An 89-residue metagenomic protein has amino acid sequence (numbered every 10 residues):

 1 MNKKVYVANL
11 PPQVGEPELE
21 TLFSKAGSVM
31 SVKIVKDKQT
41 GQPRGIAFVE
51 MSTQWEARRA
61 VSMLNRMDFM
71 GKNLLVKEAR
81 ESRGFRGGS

Functional and structural regions predicted by a protein language model:
M1-R44, E50-S89: Intrinsically disordered, low-complexity RNA-binding regions enriched in Gly/Arg/Ser/Tyr
